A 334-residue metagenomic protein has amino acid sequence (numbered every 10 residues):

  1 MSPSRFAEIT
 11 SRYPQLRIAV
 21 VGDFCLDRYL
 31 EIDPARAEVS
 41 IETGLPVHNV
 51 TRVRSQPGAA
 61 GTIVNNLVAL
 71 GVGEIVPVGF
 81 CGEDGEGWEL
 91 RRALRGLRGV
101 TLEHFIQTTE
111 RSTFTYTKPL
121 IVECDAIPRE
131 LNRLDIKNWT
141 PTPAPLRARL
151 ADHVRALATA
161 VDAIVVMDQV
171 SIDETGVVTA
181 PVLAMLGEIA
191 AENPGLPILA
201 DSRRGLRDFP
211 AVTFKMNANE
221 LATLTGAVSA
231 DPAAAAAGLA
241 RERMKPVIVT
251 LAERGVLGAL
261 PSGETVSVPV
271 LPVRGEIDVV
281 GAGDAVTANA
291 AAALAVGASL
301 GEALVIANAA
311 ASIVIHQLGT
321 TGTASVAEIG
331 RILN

Functional and structural regions predicted by a protein language model:
M1-I75, P269-I277: Glycine-rich phosphate/adenosyl-contacting loop at the front of the ribokinase-like
F24, Q169, A285: Active-site metal-binding loops of divalent metal-dependent hydrolases
C81-R98: A glycine-rich beta-to-alpha transition motif near the start of alpha/beta enzyme domains, typified by
A93-E110: A glycine-rich helix N-cap at a beta->alpha junction
F105-A158: Conserved phosphate-binding/catalytic loop of the ribokinase/pfkB sugar-kinase fold
A160-T175: Short acidic, glycine-rich surface-loop motifs adjacent to enzyme active sites
S171-T265, P269: Conserved phosphate/ATP/ADP-binding segment of small-molecule kinases
E242, L271-I332: Conserved post-catalytic alpha-helical subdomain immediately downstream of the catalytic base and nucleotide-binding
